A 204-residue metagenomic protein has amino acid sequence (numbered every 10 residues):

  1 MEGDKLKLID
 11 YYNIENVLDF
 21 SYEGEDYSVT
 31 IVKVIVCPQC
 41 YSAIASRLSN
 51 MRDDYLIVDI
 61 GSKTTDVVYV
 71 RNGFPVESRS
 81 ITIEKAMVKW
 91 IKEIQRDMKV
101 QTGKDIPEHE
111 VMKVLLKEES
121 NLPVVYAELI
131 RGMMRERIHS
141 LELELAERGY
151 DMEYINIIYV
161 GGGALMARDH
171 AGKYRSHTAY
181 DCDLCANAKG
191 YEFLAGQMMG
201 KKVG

Functional and structural regions predicted by a protein language model:
M1-Y55, E77-V88, E110-G204: Nucleotide/phosphate-binding catalytic cleft detector across ATP-hydrolyzing and phosphate-transferring enzymes
L18, E25-S28, N50-M51, I60-G61 (+2 more regions): Secondary-structure boundary elements
R47-V76, I94: Gly/Thr-rich phosphate-binding beta-strand-loop-beta motif of the actin/hexokinase/Hsp70
V70-V111: Glycine-rich phosphate-binding loop plus the immediately following alpha-helix
